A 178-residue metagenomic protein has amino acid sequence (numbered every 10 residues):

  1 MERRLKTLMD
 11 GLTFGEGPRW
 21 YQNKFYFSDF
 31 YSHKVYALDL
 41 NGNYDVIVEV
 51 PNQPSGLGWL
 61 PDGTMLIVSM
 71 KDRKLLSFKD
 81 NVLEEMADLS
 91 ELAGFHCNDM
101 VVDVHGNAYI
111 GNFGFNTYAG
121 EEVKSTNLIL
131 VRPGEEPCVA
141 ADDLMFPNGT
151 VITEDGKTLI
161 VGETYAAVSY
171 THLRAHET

Functional and structural regions predicted by a protein language model:
M1-R3, E122: Blade/loop signatures of beta-propeller domains
R4-L8, N43-V48, E84-L89, E136-A141: A short beta-strand motif characteristic of beta-propeller blades
M9-Q22, V50-S69, K74, E91-F115 (+2 more regions): Beta-rich, blade/repeat-based domains predominating in secreted/periplasmic proteins but also intracellular
D29-D39: Beta-propeller domains
Y31, K71, Y118-S125, T164-Y165: Short, solvent-exposed loop/turn segments at conserved positions within beta-propeller repeat blades
K34-Y36, K74-L76, N127-I129, V168-Y170: A short loop-to-beta-strand structural motif that recurs across blades of beta-propeller domains
D39-G42, K79-V82, R132-E135: Short loop/turn segments that connect beta-strands within beta-propeller blades
T171-T178: Conserved small/polar residues in nucleotide/adenosyl-binding loops
